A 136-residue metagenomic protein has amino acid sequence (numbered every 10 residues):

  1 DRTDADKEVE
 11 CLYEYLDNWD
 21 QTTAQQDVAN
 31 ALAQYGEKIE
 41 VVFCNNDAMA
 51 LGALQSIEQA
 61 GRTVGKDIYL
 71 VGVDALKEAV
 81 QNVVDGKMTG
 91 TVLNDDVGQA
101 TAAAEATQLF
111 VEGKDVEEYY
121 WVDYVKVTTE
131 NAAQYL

Functional and structural regions predicted by a protein language model:
D1-L136: A residue-level marker of the well-folded mature domains of exported/periplasmic proteins
